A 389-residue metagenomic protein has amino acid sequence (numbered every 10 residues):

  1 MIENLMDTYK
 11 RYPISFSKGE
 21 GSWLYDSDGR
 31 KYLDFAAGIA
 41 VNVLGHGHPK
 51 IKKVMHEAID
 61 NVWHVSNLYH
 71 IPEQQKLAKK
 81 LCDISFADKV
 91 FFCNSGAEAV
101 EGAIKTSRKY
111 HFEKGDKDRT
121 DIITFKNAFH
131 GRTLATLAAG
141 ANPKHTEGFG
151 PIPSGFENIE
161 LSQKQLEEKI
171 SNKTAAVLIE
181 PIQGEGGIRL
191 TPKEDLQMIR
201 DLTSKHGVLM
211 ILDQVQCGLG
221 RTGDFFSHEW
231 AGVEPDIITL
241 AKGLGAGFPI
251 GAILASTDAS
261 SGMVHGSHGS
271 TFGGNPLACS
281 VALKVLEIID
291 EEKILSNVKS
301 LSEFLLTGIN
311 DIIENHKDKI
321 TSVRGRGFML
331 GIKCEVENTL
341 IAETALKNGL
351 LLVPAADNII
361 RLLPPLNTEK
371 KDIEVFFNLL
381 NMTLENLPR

Functional and structural regions predicted by a protein language model:
M1-R389: Conserved N-terminal phosphate-binding loop of PLP-dependent enzymes in the Aspartate aminotransferase
